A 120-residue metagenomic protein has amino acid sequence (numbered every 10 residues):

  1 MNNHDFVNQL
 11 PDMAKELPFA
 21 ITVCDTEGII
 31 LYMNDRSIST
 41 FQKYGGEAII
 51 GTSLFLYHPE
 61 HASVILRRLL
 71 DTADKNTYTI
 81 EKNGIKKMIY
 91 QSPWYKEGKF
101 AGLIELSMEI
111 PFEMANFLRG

Functional and structural regions predicted by a protein language model:
M1, R119-G120: C-terminal end-of-chain micro-motif
N2-I29, M33: Sensory modules in modular signal-transduction proteins
E27, R36-R119: Sensory/regulatory domains in signal-transduction proteins
